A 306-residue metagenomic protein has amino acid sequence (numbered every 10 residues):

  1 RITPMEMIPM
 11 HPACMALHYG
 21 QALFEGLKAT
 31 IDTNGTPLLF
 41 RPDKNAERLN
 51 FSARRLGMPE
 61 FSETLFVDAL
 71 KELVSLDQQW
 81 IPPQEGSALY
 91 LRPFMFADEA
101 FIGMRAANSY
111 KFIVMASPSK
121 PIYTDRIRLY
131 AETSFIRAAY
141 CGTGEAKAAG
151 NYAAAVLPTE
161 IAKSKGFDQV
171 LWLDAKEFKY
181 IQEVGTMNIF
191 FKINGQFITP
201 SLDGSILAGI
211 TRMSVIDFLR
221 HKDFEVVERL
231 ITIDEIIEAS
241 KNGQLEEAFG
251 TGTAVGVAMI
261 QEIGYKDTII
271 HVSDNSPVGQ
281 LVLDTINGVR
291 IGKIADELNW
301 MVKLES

Functional and structural regions predicted by a protein language model:
R1-T64, D68-A69, L73, F94 (+1 more regions): Helix-start/capping segments and mature chain N-termini
L73-Q84: Charged, gly/pro-rich active-site loop segments
P82-F96: Extended, Lys/Arg-enriched charged tracts that mediate electrostatic binding to polyanionic substrates
